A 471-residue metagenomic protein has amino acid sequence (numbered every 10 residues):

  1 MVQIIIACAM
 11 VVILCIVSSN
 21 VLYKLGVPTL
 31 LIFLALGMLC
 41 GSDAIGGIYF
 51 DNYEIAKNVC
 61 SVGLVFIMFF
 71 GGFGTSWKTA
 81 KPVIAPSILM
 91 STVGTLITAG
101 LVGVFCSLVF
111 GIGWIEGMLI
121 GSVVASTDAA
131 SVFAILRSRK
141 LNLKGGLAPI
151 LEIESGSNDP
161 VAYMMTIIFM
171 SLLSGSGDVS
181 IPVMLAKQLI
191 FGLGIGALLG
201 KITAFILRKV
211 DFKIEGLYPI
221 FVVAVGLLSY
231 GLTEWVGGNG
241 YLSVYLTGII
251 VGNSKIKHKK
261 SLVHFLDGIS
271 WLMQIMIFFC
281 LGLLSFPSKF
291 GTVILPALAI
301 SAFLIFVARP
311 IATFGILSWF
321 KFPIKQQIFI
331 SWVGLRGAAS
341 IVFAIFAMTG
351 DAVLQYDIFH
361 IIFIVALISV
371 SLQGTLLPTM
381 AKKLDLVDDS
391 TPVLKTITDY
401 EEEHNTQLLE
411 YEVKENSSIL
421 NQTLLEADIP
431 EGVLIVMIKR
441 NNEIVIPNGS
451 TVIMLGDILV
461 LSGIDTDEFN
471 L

Functional and structural regions predicted by a protein language model:
M1-D389, E403, M454-L455: Transmembrane helical cores of multi-pass secondary ion antiporters/exchangers
L89, E410, V460: Short aromatic/hydrophobic contact patches that present stacked aromatics for nucleic-acid/ligand binding
L151, T391-D399, I435-N441: Short linear loop/turn motifs
S229, V365-A366, L394-T396, Q422: Glycine-rich, charged/polar anion/phosphate-binding loops that engage phosphate groups from diverse ligands
I300, E412-V413: A short beta-alpha structural unit
A381, E468-L471: Charge-rich, low-aromatic oligomerization/scaffolding segments with amphipathic character
D388-Y411: Long, charged amphipathic helices and adjacent flexible linkers at domain junctions
K414-F469: Cytosolic Rossmann-like ligand/nucleotide-binding regulatory domains
